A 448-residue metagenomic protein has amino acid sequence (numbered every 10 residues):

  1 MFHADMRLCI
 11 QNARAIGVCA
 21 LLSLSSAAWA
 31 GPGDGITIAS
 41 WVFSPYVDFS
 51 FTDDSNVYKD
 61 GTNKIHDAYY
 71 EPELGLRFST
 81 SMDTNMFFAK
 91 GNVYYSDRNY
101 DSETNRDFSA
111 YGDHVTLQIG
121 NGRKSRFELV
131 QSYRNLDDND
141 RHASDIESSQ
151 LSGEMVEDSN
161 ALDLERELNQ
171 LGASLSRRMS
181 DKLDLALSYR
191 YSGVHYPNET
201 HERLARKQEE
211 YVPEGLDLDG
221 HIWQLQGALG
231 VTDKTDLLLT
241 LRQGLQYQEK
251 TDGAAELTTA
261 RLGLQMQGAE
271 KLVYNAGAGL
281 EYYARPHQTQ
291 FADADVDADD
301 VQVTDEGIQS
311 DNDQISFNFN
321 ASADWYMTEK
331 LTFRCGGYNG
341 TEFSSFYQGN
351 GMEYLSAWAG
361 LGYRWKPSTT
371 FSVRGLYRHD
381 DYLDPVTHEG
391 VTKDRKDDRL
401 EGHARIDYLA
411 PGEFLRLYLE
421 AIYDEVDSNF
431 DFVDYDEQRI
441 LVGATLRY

Functional and structural regions predicted by a protein language model:
M1-G35: Cleavable N-terminal export/targeting peptides
W29-Y448: Gram-negative and organellar
